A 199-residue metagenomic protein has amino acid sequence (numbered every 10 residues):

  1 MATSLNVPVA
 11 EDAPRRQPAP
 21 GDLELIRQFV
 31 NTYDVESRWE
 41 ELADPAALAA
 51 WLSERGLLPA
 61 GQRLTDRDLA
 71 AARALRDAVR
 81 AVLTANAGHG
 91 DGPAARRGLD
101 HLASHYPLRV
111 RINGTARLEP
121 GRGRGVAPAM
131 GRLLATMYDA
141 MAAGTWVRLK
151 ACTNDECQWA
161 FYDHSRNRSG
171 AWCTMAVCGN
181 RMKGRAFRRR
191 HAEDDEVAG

Functional and structural regions predicted by a protein language model:
M1-A151, Q158, D195-G199: Short helix-coil boundary/hinge micro-motifs
E40, Y162, K183: Short acidic, gly/pro-rich beta-turn/loop elements at beta-sheet edges and active-site/ligand-binding grooves
R76, G170-A171, R188: Short, cationic motifs built from Arg/Lys/His that form the positively charged side of catalytic pockets
P107-V110, S165, A186: Short amphipathic alpha-helical interaction/hinge segments
G144-V147, H164, G179: Residue-level signal for short amphipathic helical patches enriched in basic/charged and nearby hydrophobic residues
L149-N154, G170, M175, R181: Residues immediately within or flanking Cys/His clusters that coordinate Zn2+ in small zinc-binding modules
D163-G170: Short linker/helix segments within small regulatory modules
A176-D195: Basic DNA-binding region of bZIP-type proteins
